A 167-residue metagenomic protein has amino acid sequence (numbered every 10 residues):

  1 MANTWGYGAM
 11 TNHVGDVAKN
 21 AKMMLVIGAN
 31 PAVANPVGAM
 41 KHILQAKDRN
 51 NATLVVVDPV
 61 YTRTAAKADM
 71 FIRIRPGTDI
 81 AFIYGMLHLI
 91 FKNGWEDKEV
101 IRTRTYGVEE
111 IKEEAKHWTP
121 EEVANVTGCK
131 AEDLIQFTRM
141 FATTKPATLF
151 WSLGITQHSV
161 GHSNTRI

Functional and structural regions predicted by a protein language model:
M1-I167: Cofactor-pocket helix-loop regions in the catalytic cores of large enzyme subunits
